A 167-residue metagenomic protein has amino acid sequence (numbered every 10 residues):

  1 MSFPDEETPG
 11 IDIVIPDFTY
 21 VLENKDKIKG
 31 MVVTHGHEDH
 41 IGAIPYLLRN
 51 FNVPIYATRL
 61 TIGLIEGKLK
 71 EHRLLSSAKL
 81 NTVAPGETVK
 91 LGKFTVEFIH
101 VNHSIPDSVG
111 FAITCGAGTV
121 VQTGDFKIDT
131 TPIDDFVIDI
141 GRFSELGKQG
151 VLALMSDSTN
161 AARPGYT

Functional and structural regions predicted by a protein language model:
M1-V32, H37-T167: His/Asp/Glu-rich metal-coordinating catalytic cores of metallo-dependent phosphodiesterases/hydrolases acting on
